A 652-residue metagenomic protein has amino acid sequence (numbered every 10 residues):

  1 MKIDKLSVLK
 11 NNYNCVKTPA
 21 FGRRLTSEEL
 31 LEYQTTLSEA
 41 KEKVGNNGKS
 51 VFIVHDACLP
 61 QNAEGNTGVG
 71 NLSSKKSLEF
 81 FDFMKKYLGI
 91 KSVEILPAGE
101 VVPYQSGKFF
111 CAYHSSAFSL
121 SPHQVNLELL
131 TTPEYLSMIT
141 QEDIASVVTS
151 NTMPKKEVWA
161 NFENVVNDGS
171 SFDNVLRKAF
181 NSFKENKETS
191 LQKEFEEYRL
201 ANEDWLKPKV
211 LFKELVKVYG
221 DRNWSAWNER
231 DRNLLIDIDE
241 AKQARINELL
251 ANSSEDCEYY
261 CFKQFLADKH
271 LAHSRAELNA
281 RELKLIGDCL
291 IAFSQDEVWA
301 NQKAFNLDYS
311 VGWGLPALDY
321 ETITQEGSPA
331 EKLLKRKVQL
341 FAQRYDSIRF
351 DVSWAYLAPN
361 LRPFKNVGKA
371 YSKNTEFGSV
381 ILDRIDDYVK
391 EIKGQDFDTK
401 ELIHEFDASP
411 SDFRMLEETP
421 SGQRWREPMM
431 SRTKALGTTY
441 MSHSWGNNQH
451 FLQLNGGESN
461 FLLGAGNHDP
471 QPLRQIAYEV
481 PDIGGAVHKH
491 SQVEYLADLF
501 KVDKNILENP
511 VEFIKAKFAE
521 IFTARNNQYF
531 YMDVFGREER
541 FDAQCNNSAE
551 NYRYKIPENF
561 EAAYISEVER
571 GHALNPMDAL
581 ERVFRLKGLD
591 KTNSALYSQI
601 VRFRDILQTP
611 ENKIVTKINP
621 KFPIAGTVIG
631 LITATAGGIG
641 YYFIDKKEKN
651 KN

Functional and structural regions predicted by a protein language model:
M1-T35, E39, T633-T635, K647-N652: Non-Sec secretion/translocation targeting segments of pathogen effectors
S38-A40, V44-Q302, E326-S328, Q339: Acidic/aromatic-lined carbohydrate-recognition and catalytic surfaces of CAZymes acting on diverse glycans
K49-I53, S92-E94, E282-I286, L290 (+6 more regions): Structural preference for beta-strand elements that scaffold enzyme active sites
K207, A276, E282-R344, S353-Y371: Substrate-binding/active-site clefts of carbohydrate-active enzymes
A267-E277, P329-P420, R424: Active-site neighborhood of glycoside hydrolase catalytic domains
K400-E401, E405-E539: Conserved alpha/beta catalytic core and glycan-binding cleft of carbohydrate-active enzymes
P481-N612: Flexible, acidic glycine-rich loops studded with aromatic residues
K617-N652: Short hydrophobic alpha-helical membrane-entry/anchor segments
